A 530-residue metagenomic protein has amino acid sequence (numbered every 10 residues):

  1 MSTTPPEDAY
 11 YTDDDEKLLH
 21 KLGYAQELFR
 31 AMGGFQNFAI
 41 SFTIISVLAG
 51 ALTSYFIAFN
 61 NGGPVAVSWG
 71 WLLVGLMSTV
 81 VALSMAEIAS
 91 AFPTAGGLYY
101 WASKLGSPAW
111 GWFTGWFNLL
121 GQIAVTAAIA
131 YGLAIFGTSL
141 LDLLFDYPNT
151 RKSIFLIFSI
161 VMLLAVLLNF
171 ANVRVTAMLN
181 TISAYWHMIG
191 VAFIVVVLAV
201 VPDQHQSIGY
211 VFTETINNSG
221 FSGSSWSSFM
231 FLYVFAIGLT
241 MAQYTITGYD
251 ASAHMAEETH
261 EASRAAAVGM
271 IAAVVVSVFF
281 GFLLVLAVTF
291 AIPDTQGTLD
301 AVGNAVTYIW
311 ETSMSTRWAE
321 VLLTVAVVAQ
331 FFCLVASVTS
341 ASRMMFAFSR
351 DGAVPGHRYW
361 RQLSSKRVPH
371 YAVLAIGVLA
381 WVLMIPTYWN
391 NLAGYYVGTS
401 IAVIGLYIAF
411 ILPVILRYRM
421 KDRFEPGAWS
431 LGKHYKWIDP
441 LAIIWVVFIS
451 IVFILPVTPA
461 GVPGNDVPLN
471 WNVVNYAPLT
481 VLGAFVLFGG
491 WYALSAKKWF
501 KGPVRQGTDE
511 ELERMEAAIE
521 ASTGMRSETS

Functional and structural regions predicted by a protein language model:
M1-M32, V414-I438, P456-S530: Terminal cytosolic tails of multi-pass membrane transporters, especially the segment immediately following the final
L22, Q26-I135, Q243, Y249-S252 (+2 more regions): Transmembrane helix-boundary motif of multi-pass solute transporters/channels
I57-V67, L141-K152, V173-A184, V321-V325 (+3 more regions): Transmembrane helix-loop boundary segments of multi-pass membrane transporters
S68, L144-S153, Y185-E320, N465: Helix-loop-helix junctions that connect adjacent transmembrane segments in multi-pass membrane transporters
Y100-K104, A130-L156, G190, A253-S263 (+4 more regions): Helix-loop-helix connectors at the membrane interface of multi-pass transporters/channels
Y100-W101, S107, S139-L144, E214-W226 (+2 more regions): TM-loop-TM module centered on a large, flexible mid-protein loop between adjacent transmembrane helices in multi-pass
F117-I135, M241-T259, T316-G356, T399-I408: Membrane-helix boundary/coupling elements in multi-pass transport proteins
I154-T213, T247, M270-V275, T399-L412 (+4 more regions): Membrane-interface loop-to-helix entry segments
